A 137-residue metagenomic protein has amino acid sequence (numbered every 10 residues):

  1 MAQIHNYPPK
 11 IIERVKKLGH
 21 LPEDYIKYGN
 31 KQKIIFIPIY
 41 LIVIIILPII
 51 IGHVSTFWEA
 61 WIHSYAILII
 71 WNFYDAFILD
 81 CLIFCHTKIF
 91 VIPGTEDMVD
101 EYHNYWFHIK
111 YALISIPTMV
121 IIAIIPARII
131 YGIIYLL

Functional and structural regions predicted by a protein language model:
M1-A66, I70-L137: Juxtamembrane/disordered regions of integral membrane proteins
